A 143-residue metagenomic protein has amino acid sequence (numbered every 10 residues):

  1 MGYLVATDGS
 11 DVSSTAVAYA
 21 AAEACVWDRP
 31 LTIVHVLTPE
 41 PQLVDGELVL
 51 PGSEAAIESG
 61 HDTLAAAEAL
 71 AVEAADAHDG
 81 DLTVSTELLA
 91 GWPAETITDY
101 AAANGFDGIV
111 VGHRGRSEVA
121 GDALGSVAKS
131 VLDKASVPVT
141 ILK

Functional and structural regions predicted by a protein language model:
G2-E47, D76: Small/aliphatic-rich secondary-structure junction motif
A16, L43-G46, T96-D99, G121-D122: Short, well-ordered secondary-structure micro-motifs
W27, V127, A135-S136: Short, structured coil segments at secondary-structure junctions
H35-L37, G112-R114, K143: Short secondary-structure boundary segments
V49-G52, A103-N104, V127-K129: Short, hinge-like loop/turn segments at secondary-structure boundaries
P51-T63: A short acidic, glycine-rich active-site loop that binds or catalyzes chemistry on phosphate/adenosine moieties
A69-I109, V137: Structural beta-alpha unit
G108-S130: Glycine-rich, Arg-bearing micro-motifs that act as flexible, cationic patches
